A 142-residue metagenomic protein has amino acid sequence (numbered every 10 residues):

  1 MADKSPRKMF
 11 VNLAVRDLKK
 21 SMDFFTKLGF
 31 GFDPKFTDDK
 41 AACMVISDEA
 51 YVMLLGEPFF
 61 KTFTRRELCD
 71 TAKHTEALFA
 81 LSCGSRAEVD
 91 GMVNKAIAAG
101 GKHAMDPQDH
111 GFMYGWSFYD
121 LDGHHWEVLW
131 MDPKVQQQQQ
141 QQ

Functional and structural regions predicted by a protein language model:
M1-M22, E76-L81, D132-Q142: N-terminal beta-strand motif that seeds the catalytic metal site of vicinal oxygen chelate
A2-K4, C43, V93-Q142: Vicinal oxygen chelate
R7-D17, M44-V45, R66-K95, Y114-Y119: Vicinal oxygen chelate
N12-K61: Core segments of cupin and vicinal oxygen chelate
L28, D70-T71, D132-P133: Membrane-topology and secretion signals of cell-surface/extracellular proteins
F36-D38, I46-D48, C83, H110 (+1 more regions): Short loop/turn positions at the edges of beta-strands in beta-sheet-rich folds
Y51-V52, T71, D122-G123: Short, hinge-like loop/turn segments at secondary-structure boundaries
F60-E67, Q136-Q138: A short, acidic/glycine-rich surface segment
